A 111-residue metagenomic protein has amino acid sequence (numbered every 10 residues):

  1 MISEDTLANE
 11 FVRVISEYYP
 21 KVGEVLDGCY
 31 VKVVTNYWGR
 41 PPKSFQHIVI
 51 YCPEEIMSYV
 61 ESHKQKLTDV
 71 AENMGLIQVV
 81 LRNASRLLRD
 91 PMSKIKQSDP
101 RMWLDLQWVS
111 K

Functional and structural regions predicted by a protein language model:
M1-K43, N83-M92: N-terminal presequence-like segments and adjacent domain-start helices
I2, T6, S58, M102-L104: Residue-level detector of secondary-structure boundary/capping sites
D27-C29, G75-Q78, P91, S98-M102: Generic structural motif recognizing short loop/turn segments at the entrances and edges of beta-strands
V31, I48, V79-L81: Hydrophobic beta-strand residues in large extracellular and virion-surface proteins
F45-P53: Short, aliphatic-rich beta-strand segments
E55-V80: Short, non-transmembrane amphipathic alpha-helical segments
N83-K111: Polar/charged, Gly/Pro-rich intrinsically disordered segments
